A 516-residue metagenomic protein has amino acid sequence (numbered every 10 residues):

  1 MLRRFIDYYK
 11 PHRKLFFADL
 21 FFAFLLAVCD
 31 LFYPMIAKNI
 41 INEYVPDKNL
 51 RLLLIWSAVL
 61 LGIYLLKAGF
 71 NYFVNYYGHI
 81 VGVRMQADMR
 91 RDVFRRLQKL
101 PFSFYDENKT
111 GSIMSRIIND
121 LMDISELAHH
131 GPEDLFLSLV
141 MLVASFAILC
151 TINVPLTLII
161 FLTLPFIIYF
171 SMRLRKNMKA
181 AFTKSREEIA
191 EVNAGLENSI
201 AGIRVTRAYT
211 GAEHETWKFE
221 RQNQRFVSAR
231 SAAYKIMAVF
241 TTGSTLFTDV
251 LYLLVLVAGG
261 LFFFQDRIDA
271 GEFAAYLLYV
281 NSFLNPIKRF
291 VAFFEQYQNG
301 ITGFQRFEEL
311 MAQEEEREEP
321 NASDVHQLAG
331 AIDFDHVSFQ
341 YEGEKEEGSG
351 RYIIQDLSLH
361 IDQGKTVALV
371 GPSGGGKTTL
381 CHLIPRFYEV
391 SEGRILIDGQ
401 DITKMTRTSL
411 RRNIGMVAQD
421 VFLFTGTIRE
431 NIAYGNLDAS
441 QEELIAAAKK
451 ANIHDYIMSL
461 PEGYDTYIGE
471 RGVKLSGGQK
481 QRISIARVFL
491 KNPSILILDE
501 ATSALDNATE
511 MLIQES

Functional and structural regions predicted by a protein language model:
P11, L15-L25, V59-I63, E133-K184 (+2 more regions): Transmembrane helices of ABC transporter permease
K14, F102-S103, N119-A128, P132 (+10 more regions): An intracellular "coupling" helix at the cytosolic face of ABC transporter transmembrane type-1 domains
F16-F70, Y77, C150-P155, D266-A270: Transmembrane helix-loop-helix hairpins at lipid-water interfaces of multipass membrane proteins, especially the type-1
F21-F22, C29-K38, N42, I63-T110 (+11 more regions): Juxtamembrane helix-loop junctions of ABC transporter transmembrane domains
P46-L52, W56, I148-L162, A232 (+2 more regions): Helix-loop-helix
L97, F219, F307, F334-H336: Conserved catalytic Walker-motif region of ABC-type ATPase nucleotide-binding domains
V325-S516: ABC-type nucleotide-binding domain
